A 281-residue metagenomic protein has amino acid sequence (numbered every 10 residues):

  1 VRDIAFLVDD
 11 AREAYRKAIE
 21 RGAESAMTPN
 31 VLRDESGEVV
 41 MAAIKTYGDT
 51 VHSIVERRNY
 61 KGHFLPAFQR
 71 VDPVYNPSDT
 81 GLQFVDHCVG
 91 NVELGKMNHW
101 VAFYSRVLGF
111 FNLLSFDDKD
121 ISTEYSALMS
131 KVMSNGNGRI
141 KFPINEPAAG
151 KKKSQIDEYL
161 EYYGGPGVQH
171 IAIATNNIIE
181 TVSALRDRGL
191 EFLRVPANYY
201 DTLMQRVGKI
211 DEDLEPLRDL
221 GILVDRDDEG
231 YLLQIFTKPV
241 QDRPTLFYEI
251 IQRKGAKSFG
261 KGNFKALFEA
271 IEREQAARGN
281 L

Functional and structural regions predicted by a protein language model:
V1-R2, V168: Eukaryotic phosphotyrosine signaling hubs
D3-D86, G90-V92, K96, L114 (+2 more regions): Vicinal oxygen chelate
E20, M97-N112: Amphipathic alpha-helical segments
P77-T80, E158-Y163: Short, flexible, solvent-exposed loop/turn segments with mixed acidic/basic and small polar residues
V101, Y162-Y163, G167: Extended non-catalytic domains of envelope/secretory-pathway proteins
D118-I121, D157-E161: Short helix/strand-bridging catalytic loops that position acidic/His residues to coordinate divalent metals and engage
G167-I178: C-terminal, well-structured subdomains that either form a transmembrane helix-short loop-helix hairpin in multi-pass
